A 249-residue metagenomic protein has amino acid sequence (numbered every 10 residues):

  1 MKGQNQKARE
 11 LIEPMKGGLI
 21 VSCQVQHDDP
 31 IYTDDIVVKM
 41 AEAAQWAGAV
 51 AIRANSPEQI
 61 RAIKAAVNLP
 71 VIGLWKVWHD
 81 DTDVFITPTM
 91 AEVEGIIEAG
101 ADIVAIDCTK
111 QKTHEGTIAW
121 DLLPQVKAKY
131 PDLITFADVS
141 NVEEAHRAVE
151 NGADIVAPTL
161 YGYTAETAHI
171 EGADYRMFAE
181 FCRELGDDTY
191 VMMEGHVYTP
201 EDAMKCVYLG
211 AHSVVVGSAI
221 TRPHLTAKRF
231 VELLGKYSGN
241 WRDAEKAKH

Functional and structural regions predicted by a protein language model:
M1-E10, Q26-I31, D35, R176-H249: Alpha/beta catalytic cores of nucleotide-metabolism and tRNA/nucleoside-modifying enzymes
K2-E94, E98, E143-E150, T221 (+1 more regions): Conserved N-terminal beta1-alpha1 strand-loop-helix module at the mouth
K16-I20, V67-D81, K127-S140, E184-E194: Short beta-strand/loop segments at the ligand-binding rim of alpha/beta enzyme cores
Q24-Q26, W75-H79, A99-T113, I155-A168 (+1 more regions): Glycine-rich phosphate-binding active-site loops on the catalytic face of alpha/beta enzymes
Q26-D28, W46-A47, W78-D81, K110 (+3 more regions): Short, contiguous strand/loop micro-motifs
I31-D34, R53-I72, D83-T89, C108-V126 (+4 more regions): Active-site-adjacent beta->alpha loops and helix N-cap segments on the catalytic face of soluble alpha/beta enzymes
G48, V67-V71, A99-I103, K129-D132 (+4 more regions): Glycine-enriched alpha-helix->loop->beta-strand junction motifs that scaffold or abut catalytic
A51-S56, I60, I72-L74, D102-D107 (+3 more regions): Short beta-strand segments at enzyme active-site cores
